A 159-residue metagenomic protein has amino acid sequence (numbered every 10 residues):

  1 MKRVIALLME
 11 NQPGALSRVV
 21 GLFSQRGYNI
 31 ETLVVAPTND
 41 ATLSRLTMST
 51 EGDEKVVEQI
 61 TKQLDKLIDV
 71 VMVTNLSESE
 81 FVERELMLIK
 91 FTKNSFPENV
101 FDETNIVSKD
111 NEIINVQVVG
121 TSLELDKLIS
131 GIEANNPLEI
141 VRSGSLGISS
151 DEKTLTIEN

Functional and structural regions predicted by a protein language model:
M1-V4, L8-L43, E54-E85, K90-N159: Long, contiguous binding/interaction regions
M48-T50: Amphipathic, charged alpha-helical scaffolds that flank and support histidine-based chemistry in signaling
